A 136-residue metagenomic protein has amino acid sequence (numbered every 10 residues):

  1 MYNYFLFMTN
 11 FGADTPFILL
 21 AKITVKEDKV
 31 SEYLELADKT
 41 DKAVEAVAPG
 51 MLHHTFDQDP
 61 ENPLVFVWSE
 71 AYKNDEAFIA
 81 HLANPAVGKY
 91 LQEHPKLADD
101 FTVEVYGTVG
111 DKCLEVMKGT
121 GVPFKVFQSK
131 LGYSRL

Functional and structural regions predicted by a protein language model:
M1-F7: Short, Lys/Arg-enriched N-terminal segments with co-localized hydrophobic residues within the first ~10-30 amino acids
F7-G12, H54-Q58: Short beta-strand/turn micro-motifs at beta-sheet edges
G12, A43-L52, A71-Q128: An amphipathic, aromatic/His-enriched active-site/gating alpha helix that lines ligand/cofactor pockets
P16-T24: Active-site-flanking beta-strand signature of metal-NTP-handling nucleotidyl enzymes and homologous cyclase-like
V25-L34: Short, surface-exposed ligand-recognition loops at beta-strand->loop->(often short) alpha-helix junctions that present
A37, D41: Short amphipathic alpha-helical/adjacent loop interface patches that line ligand and macromolecule-binding sites
D57-P63, P95-A98: A short beta-turn/loop motif at secondary-structure boundaries
G119, R135-L136: Long, compositionally biased terminal regions
